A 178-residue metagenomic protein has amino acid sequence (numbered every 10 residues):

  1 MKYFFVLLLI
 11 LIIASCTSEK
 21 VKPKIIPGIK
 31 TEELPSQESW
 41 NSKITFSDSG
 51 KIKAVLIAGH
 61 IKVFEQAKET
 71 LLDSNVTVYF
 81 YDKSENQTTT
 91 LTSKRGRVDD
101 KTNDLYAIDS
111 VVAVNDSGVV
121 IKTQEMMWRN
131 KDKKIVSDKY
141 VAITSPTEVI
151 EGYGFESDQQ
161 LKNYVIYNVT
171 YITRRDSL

Functional and structural regions predicted by a protein language model:
M1-L178: Mature-chain termini and adjacent capping regions
